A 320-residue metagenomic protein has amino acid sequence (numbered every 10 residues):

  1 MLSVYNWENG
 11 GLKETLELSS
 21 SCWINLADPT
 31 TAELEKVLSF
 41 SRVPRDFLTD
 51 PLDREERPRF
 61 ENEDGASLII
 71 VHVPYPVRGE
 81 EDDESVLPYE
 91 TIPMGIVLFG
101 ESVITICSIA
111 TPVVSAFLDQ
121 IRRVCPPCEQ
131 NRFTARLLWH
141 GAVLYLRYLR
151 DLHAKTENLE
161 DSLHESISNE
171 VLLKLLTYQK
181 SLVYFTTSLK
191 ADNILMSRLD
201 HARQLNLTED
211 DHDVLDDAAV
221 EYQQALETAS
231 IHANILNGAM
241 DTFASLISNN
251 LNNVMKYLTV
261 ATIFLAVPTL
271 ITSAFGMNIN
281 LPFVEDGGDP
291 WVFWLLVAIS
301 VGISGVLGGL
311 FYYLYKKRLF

Functional and structural regions predicted by a protein language model:
M1-A202, L207-T208, V214-D217, E221-Q224 (+1 more regions): Peripheral, non-transmembrane regulatory/ligand-interaction domains of membrane transport proteins
R42, Q223-F320: Hydrophobic alpha-helical transmembrane segments and their immediately adjacent juxtamembrane loops
